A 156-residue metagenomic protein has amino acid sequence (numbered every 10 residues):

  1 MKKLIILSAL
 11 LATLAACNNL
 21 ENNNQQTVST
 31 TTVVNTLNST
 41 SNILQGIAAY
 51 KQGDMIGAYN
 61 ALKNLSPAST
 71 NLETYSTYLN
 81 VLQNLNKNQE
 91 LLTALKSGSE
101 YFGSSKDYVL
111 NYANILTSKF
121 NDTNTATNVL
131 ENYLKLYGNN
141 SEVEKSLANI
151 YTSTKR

Functional and structural regions predicted by a protein language model:
K2, L11-Y78, N84, Q89 (+1 more regions): N-terminal leader/linker segments that initiate helical-solenoid repeat arrays
Q52, L85, K119-F120, T154: Structural motif corresponding to the intra-repeat A-B loop/turn of tetratricopeptide repeats
M55, N88, D122-T123, R156: TPR-repeat structural position
N64-L65, S97-G98, N132-Y133: Canonical positions in the second alpha-helix
P67-A68, Y101-F102, L136-Y137: Structural marker of alpha-solenoid helical repeat scaffolds
T77-Y78, N111-Y112, E142, S146-N149: Canonical tetratricopeptide repeat
